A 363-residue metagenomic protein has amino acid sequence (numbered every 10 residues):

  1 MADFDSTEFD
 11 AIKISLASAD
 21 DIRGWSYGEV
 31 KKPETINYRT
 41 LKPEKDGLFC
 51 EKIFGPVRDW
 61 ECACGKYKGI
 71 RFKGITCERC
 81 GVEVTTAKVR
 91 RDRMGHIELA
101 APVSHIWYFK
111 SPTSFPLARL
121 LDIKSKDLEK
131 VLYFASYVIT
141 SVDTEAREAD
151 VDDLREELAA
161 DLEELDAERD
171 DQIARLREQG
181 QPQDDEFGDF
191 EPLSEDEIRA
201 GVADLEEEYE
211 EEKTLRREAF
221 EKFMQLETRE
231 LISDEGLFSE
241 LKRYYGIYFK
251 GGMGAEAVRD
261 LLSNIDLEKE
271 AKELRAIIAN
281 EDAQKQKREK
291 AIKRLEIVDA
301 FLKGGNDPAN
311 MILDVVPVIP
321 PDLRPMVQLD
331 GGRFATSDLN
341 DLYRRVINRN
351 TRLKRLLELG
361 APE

Functional and structural regions predicted by a protein language model:
M1-E363: Extended, highly charged clamp/arch subdomains and adjacent linkers that form or line substrate-binding channels
